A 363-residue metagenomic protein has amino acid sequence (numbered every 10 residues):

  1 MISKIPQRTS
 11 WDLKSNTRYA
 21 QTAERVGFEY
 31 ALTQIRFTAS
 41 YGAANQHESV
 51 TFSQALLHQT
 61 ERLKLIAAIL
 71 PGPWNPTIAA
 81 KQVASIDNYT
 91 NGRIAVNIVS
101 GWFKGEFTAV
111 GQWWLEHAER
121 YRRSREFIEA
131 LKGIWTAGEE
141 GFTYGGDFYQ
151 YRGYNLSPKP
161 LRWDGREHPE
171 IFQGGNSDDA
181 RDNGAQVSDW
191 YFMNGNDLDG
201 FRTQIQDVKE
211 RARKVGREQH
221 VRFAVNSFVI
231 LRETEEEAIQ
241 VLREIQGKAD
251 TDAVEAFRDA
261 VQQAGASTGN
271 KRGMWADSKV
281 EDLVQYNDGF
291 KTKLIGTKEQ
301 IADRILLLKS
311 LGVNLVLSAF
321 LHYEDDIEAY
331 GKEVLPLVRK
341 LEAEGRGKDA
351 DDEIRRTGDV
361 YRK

Functional and structural regions predicted by a protein language model:
M1-Q59, D164-P169: N-terminal beta1-alpha1-beta2 module of alpha/beta enzyme domains
K14-Q34, N183-N194, L307-V313: Catalytic domains of carbohydrate-active enzymes, especially glycoside hydrolases
Q21-R25, Q54-E61, V83, D87-I94 (+3 more regions): Acidic (Asp/Glu)-rich catalytic clusters
A23, G27, L56, I86 (+9 more regions): Conserved, mostly hydrophobic/aromatic
Y30-V50, G195-G200, L315-G331: Glycine-rich, proline-tolerant flexible connector loops at the mouths of alpha/beta enzymes
A31-T33, K64-A67, I94-I98, I171-G174 (+3 more regions): Hydrophobic faces of well-ordered beta-strands that scaffold small-molecule active sites in alpha/beta enzyme cores
A43-A67, R123-F127, Y330-G347: Alpha-helix-loop-beta-strand connector modules within alpha/beta enzyme cores
V110, H117-E167, N196-S310, R339-K363: An alpha-helical appendage that flanks or caps ligand/catalytic pockets
